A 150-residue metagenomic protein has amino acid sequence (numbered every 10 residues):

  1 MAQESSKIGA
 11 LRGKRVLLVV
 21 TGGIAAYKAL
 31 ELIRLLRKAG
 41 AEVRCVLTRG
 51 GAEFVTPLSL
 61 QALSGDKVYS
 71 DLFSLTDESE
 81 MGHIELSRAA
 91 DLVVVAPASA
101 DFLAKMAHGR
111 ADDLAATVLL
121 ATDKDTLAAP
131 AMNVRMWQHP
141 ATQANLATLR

Functional and structural regions predicted by a protein language model:
M1-A128, N133-R150: A cross-family phosphate/adenosyl-ligand binding-site feature
